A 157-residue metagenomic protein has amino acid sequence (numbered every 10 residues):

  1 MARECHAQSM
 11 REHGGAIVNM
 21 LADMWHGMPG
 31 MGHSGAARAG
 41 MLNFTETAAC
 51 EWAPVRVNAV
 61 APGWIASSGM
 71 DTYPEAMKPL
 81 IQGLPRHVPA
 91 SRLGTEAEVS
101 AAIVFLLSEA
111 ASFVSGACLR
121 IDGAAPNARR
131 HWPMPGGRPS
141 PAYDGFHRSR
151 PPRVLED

Functional and structural regions predicted by a protein language model:
A2-E4, E46: A short, exposed helix-loop element centered on a Lys and neighboring polar residues
R11-G40, T45-A53, I65: Catalytic loop of short-chain dehydrogenase/reductase
H26, A61-T72: Short, flexible catalytic-loop segment of classical short-chain dehydrogenase/reductase
M28-M31, M70-T72, H131-W132: Conserved catalytic-core motifs of eukaryotic protein kinase domains, centered on the activation segment
A53-R56, V114-G116: Short, small/polar-rich loop/turn modules that mediate ligand/substrate recognition or access, typified
R56-A66, L107, R120-D122: Conserved SDR Rossmann-fold cofactor-binding beta-strand/turn motif
V88-V99, A110: A conserved structural motif in NAD(P)-dependent oxidoreductases
V104, S115-D157: Short C-terminal tail/terminal secondary-structure segment of NAD(P)H-dependent dehydrogenase/reductase domains
